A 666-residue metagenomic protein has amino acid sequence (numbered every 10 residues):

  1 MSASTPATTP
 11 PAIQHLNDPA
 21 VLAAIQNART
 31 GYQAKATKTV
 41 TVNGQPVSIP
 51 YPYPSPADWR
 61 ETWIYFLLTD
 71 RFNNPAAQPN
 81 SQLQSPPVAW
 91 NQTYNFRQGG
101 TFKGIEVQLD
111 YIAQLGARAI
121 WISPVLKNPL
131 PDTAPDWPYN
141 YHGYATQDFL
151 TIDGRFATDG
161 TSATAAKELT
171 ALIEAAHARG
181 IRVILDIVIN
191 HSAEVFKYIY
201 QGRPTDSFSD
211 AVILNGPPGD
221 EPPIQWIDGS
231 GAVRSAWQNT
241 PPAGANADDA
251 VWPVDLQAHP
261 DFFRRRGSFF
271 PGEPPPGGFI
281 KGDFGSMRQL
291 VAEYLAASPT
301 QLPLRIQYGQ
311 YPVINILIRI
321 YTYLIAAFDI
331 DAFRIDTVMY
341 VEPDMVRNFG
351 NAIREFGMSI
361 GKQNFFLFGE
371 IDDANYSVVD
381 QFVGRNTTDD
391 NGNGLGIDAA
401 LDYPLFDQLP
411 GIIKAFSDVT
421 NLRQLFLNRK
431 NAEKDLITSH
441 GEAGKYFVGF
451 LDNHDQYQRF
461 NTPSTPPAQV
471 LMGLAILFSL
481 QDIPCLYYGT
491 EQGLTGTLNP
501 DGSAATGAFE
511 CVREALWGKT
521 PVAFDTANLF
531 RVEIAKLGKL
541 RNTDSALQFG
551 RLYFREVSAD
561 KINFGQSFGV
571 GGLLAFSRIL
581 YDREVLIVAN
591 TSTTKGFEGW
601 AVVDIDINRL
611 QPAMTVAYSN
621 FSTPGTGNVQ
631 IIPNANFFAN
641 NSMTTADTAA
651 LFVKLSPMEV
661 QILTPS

Functional and structural regions predicted by a protein language model:
S2-W59, P75: The feature marks proteins involved in alpha-glucan
Q14-A28, I173, H191, Y200 (+15 more regions): Active-site-proximal helices and loops of the catalytic beta/alpha 8
P50, P56-T62, D70-Y323, A327-F328 (+4 more regions): Substrate-binding/active-site clefts of carbohydrate-active enzymes
Y51, Q92-Q98, Q307-Y308, R334-T337 (+4 more regions): Active-site rim elements
W63, I631-S666: C-terminal beta-strand-rich structural cap/linker in extracellular carbohydrate-active enzymes
L67, I112, I122, F149 (+11 more regions): Conserved, mostly hydrophobic/aromatic
A76-F102, T462-A468, S567, G625-D647: Short, polar loop/linker segments at the starts of domains and inter-domain junctions
R118, D331, P484: Short acidic/polar active-site loop segments enriched in Thr and Asp
